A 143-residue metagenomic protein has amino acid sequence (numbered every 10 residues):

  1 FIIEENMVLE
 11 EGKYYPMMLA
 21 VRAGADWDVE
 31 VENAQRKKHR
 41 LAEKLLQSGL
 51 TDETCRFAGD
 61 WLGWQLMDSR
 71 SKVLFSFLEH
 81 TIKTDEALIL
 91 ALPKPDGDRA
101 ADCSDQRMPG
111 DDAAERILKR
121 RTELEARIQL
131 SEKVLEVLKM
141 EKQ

Functional and structural regions predicted by a protein language model:
F1-Q143: Class I S-adenosyl-L-methionine
